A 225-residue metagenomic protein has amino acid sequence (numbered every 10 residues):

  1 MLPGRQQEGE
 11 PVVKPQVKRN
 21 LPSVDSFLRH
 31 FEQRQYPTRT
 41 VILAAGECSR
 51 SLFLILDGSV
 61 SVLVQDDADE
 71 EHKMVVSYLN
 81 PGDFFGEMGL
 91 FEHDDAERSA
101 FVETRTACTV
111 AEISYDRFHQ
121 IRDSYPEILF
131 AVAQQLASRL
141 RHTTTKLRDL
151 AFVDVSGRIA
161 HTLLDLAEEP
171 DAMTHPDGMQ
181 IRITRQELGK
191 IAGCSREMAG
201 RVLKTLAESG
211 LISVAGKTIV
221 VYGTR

Functional and structural regions predicted by a protein language model:
M1-V41, D67, N80-F85, G89-D94 (+1 more regions): Cyclic nucleotide-binding regulatory module and flanking cytosolic helices
V24, R29, S77-A137, R141: Cyclic-nucleotide recognition modules
T38, L56, N80-P81, S114 (+3 more regions): A secondary-structure boundary/capping signal
T40-T106: Cyclic nucleotide-binding regulatory domains
D123, E127-I191: Polybasic "coupling" helices that flank or enter modular domains
L164-R225: Phosphate-/nucleic-acid-contacting segments
